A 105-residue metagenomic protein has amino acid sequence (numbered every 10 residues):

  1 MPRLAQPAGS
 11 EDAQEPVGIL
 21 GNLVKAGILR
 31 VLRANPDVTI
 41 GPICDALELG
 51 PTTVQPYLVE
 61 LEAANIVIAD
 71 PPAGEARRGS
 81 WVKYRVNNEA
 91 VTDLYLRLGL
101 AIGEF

Functional and structural regions predicted by a protein language model:
M1-A13, R30, A34, R78 (+1 more regions): Amphipathic alpha-helical dimerization/coiled-coil segments that flank or bridge DNA-binding/regulatory modules
P2-Q6, P16-G18, P71-A73: Short amphipathic alpha-helical segments, especially helix-boundary/capping motifs
E11-T53, E75-V86: N-terminal helix-turn-helix DNA-binding core of bacterial DNA-binding proteins
D45, E62-A63: Alpha-helical residues within the helix-turn-helix
Y57: Residues within the DNA-recognition helix of helix-turn-helix
A63-G79: Beta-hairpin "wing" of winged helix-turn-helix
